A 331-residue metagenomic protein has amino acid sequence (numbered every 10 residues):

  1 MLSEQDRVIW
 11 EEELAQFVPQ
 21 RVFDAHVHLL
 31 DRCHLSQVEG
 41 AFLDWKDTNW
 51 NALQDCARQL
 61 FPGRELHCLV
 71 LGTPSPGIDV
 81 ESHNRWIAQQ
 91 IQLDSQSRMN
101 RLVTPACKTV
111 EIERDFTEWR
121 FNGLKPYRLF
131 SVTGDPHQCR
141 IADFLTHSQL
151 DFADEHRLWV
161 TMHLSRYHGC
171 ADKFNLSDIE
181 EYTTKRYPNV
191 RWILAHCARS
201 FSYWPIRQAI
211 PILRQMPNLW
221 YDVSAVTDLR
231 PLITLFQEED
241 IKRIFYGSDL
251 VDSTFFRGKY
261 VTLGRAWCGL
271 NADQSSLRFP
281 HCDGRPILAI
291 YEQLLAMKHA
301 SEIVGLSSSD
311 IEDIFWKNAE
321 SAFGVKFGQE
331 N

Functional and structural regions predicted by a protein language model:
M1-T73, G77-D79: An N-terminally biased module of ancient metal coordination in phosphate/nucleic-acid-related enzymes
E4-Q5, H67, S75-H168, Q215-L219: Active-site gating/metal-coordination segments in enzymes
E4-V8, C197-N331: H/E-rich (His + Asp/Glu) clusters that bind or coordinate divalent metals
V22-A25, L69-L71, N100-L102, K125 (+3 more regions): Active-site neighborhood of phospho(di)ester-bond hydrolases with catalytic His/Asp-centered motifs
V22-R32, T161-L164, L194-A198: Histidine-centered catalytic micro-motifs
H28, P74, T104, L129 (+4 more regions): Catalytic metal-binding/acid-base residues of hydrolase active sites
H28-N51, Q59-H67, R120, Y127 (+1 more regions): Active-site gating loops and adjacent loop-to-helix segments of metal-dependent hydrolytic enzymes
V80-R85, T109-T117, Q138, C170-R186 (+2 more regions): Distinct, well-ordered alpha-helical segments
